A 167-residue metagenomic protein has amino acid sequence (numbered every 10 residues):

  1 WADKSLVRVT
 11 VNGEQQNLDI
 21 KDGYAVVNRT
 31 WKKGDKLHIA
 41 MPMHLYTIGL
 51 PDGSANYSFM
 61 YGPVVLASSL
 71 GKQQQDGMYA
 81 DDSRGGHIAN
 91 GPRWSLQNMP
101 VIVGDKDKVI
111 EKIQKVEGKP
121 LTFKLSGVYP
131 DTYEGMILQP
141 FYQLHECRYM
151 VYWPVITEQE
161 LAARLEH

Functional and structural regions predicted by a protein language model:
W1-S5: Short proline/glycine-enriched turn/loop motifs at strand-loop junctions of beta-rich domains
L6-V11, Q16, I20, N28-R29 (+1 more regions): C-terminal beta-rich recognition modules with glycine/proline-rich loops and embedded aromatic residues
